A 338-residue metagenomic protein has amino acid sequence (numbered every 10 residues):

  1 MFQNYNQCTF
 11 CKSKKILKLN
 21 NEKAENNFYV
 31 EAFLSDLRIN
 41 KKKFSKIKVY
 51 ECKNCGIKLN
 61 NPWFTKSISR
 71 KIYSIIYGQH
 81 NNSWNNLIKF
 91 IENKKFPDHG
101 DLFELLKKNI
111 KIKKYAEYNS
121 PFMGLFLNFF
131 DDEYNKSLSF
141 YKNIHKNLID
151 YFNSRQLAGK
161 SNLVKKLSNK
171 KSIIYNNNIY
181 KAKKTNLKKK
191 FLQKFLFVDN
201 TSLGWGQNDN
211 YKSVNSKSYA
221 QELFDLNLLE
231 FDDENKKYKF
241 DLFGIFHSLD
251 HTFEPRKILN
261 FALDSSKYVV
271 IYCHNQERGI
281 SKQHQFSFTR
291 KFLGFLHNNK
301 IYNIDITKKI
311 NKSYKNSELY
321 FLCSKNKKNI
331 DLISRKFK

Functional and structural regions predicted by a protein language model:
M1-L242, F246, K257-L259, R290 (+2 more regions): Conserved N-terminal segment of class I S-adenosyl-L-methionine
F2-Y5, N54, I245-H247, T252-K338: S-adenosyl-L-methionine-dependent methyltransferase catalytic module, highlighting the catalytic core
